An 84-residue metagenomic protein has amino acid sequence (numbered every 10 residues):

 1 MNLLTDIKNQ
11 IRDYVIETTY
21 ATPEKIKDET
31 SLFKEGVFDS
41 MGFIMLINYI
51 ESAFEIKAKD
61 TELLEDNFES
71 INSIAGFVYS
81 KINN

Functional and structural regions predicted by a protein language model:
M1-E24, G76-N84: Thiotemplate assembly-line natural product biosynthesis machinery
T18-V37, I56-L64, I82: Phosphopantetheine carrier-protein modules
S40: Catalytic nucleophile serine of serine hydrolases, specifically the conserved "nucleophile elbow" pentapeptide
I44: Conserved catalytic core of two-component sensor histidine kinases
I47: Short-chain dehydrogenase/reductase
E62-S73: AMP-binding/adenylate-forming catalytic domain of the ANL superfamily
